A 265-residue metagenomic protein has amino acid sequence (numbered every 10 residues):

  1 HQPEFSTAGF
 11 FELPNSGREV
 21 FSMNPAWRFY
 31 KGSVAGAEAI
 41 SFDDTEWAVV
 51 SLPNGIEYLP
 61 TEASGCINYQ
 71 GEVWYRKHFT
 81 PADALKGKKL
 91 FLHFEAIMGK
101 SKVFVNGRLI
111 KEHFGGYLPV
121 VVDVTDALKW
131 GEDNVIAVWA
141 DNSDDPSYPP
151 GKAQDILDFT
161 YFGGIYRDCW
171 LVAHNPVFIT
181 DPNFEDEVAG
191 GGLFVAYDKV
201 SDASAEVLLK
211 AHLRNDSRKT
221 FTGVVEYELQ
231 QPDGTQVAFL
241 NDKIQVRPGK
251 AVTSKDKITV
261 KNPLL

Functional and structural regions predicted by a protein language model:
F5, G9, L13, F21 (+4 more regions): Accessory beta-strand-rich segments of carbohydrate-active enzymes
N15-S33, A39-S51: Mature N-terminal segment immediately following signal peptide/propeptide cleavage in secreted/periplasmic
G17-R18, G65-Q70, A196-S204: Short, solvent-exposed beta-strand/turn "edge" segments of beta-rich domains on protein surfaces
R28, H78-T80, H93-E95, A137-W139 (+5 more regions): Residue-level recognition of well-ordered beta-strand positions that form the cores of beta-sheet-rich folds across
V105, A203-Q245, S254-D256: Beta-strand-rich binding/interaction modules
I110-G115, V237-G249: Solvent-exposed serine/threonine-rich low-complexity stretches and specific carbohydrate-binding patches
V120-D126, V252-V260: Exposed aromatic-hydrophobic patches
P176-D216: Surface beta-strand/loop "capping" patches
